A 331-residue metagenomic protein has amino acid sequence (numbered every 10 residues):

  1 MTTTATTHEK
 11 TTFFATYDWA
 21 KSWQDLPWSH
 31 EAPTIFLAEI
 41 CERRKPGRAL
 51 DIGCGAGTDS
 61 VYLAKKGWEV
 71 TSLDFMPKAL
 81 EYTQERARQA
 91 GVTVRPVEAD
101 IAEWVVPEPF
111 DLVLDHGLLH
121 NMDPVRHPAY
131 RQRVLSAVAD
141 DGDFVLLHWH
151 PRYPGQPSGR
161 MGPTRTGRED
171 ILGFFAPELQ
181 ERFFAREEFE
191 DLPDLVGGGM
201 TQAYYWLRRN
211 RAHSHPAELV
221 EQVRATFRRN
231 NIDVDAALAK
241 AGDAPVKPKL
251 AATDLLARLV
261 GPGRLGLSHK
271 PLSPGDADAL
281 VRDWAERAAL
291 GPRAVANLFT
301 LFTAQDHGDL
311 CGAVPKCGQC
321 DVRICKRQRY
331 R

Functional and structural regions predicted by a protein language model:
T2-R44, R48-L50, A56-E108, M122-R133 (+3 more regions): Class I (Rossmann-like) S-adenosyl-L-methionine-dependent methyltransferase catalytic domain, capturing the SAM-binding
L114: A conserved beta-strand element that flanks and buttresses the S-adenosyl-L-methionine
G117-N121: Short catalytic micro-motifs in class I SAM-dependent methyltransferases
Q202, S214-R331: C-terminal accessory module of base-excision DNA glycosylases/AP lyases that mediates lesion recognition and DNA
